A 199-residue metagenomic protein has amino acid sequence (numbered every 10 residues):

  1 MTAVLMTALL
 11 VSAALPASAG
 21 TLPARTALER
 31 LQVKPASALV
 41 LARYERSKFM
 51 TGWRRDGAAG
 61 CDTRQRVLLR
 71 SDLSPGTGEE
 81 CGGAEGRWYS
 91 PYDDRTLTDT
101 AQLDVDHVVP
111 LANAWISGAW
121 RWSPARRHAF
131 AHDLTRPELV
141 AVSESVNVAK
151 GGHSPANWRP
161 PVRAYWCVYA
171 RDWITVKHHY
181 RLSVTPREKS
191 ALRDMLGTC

Functional and structural regions predicted by a protein language model:
M1-A19: Secretory targeting and sorting signals
P16-A58, P186-E188: N-terminal module-boundary/linker segments of secreted carbohydrate-active enzymes
T21, Q65-V67, T98-T100: Short low-complexity stretches enriched in small and charged residues
A27-K34, R43, S47, R66-R70 (+4 more regions): Residues that form generic nucleotide/phosphate-binding pockets
E45-G86: N-terminal carbohydrate-binding/catalytic regions of secreted carbohydrate-active enzymes
W88-C199: Domain-level detector of nuclease and nuclease-like folds in predominantly extracellular/periplasmic contexts
